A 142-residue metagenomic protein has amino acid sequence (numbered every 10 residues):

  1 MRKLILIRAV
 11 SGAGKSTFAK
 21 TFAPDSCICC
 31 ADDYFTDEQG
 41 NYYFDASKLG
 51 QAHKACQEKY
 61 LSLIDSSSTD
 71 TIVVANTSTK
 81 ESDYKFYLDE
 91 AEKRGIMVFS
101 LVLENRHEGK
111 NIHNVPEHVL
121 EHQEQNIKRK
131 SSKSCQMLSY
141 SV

Functional and structural regions predicted by a protein language model:
L4: Walker A (P-loop) ATP-phosphate-binding motif of ABC ATPase nucleotide-binding domains
I7: Hydrophobic anchor at the beta1->P-loop junction of P-loop NTPases
V10-S11: The conserved Walker
G14: Conserved glycine(s) of the Walker
F18: Hydrophobic positions on the alpha1 helix immediately C-terminal to the Walker A/P-loop
T21: Active-site signature of alpha/beta-hydrolase-fold catalytic machinery across serine- and Asp/Cys-nucleophile hydrolases
C27-Q39: Short beta-strand-centered segment that lines the nucleotide-binding/catalytic pocket of NTP-utilizing
Y43-S47, Q57-D70, T77-V142: Replace "adjacent to P-loop NTPase cores in ATP/GTP-dependent enzymes" with "adjacent to NTP-binding cores
